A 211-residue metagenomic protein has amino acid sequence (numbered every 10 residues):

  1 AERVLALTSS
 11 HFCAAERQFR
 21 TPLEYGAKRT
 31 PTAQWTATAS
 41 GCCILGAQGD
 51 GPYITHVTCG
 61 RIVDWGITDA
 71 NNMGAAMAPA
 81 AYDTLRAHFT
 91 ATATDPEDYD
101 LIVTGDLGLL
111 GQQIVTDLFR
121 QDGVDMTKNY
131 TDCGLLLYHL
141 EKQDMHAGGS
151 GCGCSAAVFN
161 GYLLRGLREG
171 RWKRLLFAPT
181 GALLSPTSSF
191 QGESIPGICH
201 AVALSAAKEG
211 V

Functional and structural regions predicted by a protein language model:
A1-S10, R17, C42-Q48, S150-R171: Active-site-proximal alpha-helical scaffold in enzymes
F12-R17, I62-G66, L184-P186: Short, well-ordered, mixed-charge alpha-helical segments that flank or form enzyme active sites
T21-R86, A91-T92, V124-H146, F177-T180 (+1 more regions): Condensing-enzyme catalytic core mediating Claisen C-C bond formation in acyl metabolism
M77, P96, V103-Q113: A structural signal for small-residue-enriched, beta-sheet-centric alpha/beta enzyme cores and oligomeric scaffold folds
T84-D98, G166-L167, R171: Phosphate/pyrophosphate-binding loops at sites that engage ATP/ADP/AMP, CoA/4′-phosphopantetheine, polyphosphate
D100-L109, L136, A147-G149: A short beta-alpha structural unit
L107-D122, T187-I195: Short glycine/threonine-rich loop-to-helix capping motif typified by GTGT followed within a few residues by an Asp-Pro
S155-E193: Internal helix-turn-beta structural module
